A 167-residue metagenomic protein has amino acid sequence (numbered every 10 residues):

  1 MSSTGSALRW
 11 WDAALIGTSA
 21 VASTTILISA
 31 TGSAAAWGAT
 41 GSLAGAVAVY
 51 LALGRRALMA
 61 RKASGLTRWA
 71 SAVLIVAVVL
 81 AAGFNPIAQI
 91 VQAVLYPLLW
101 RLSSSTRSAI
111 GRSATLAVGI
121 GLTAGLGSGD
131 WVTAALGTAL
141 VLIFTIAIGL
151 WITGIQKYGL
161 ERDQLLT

Functional and structural regions predicted by a protein language model:
M1-R68, G149-I152: N-terminal signal-anchor/first transmembrane helix of integral membrane proteins
A13-A14, T40, A72, S103 (+2 more regions): Enriched - but not universal
V21-T25, I75-A82, T115-G125: Aromatic-anchored segments of alpha-helical transmembrane domains
S29-S33, F84-P86, S104, L126-S128: Short helix-capping/hinge motifs at transmembrane helix termini and TM-loop junctions
A35-A39, A57-K62, V73-A77, A124-T133 (+1 more regions): Phosphate-binding glycine-rich loops and adjacent basic patches that engage nucleotide phosphates, nucleic-acid
V49-R56, A77-N85, W100, S104: Generic short alpha-helical segment signal, independent of protein family or function, capturing local helix propensity
R61-A72, V76-A93, S108-A114, V132-T133: Subset of alpha-helical transmembrane segments and adjacent helix-loop junctions that display helix-helix
V91-L166: Cytosolic coiled-coil signaling helices that couple upstream sensory modules
